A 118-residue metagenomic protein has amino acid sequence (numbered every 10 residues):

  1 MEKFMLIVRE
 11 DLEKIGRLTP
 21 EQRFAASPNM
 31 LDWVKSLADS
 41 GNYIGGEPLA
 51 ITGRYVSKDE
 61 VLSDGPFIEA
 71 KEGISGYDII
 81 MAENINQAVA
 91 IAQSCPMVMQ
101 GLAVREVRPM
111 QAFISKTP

Functional and structural regions predicted by a protein language model:
M1-P118: Conserved, structured core segments of small domains
